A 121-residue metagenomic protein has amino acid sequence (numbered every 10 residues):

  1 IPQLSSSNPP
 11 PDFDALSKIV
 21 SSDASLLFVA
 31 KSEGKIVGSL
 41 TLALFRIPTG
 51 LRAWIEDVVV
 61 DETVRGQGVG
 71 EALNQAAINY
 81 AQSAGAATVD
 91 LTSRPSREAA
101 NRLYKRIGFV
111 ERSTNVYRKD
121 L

Functional and structural regions predicted by a protein language model:
I1-P11: Short amphipathic alpha-helix that is part of the acyltransferase structural core
K18-V29, W54: A short helix-loop-beta-strand connector motif used in the catalytic cores of GNAT acetyltransferases and, in some
V29, K35-L44, W54, V59: Conserved beta-strand in the GNAT
K31-E33, K119-L121: Active-site beta-strand termini and strand-to-loop segments that position acidic
F45-I55, R65, R112: A conserved beta-turn-beta hairpin within the catalytic core of GNAT-like acetyltransferases that forms part
V60, G66-N79, R102-I107: Conserved acetyl-CoA-binding loop-helix of GNAT-fold acetyltransferases
E71, S83, P95-S113, R118-K119: Conserved active-site alpha-helix within GNAT-family acetyltransferase domains
A81-S93: Conserved GNAT acetyl-CoA-binding A-motif
